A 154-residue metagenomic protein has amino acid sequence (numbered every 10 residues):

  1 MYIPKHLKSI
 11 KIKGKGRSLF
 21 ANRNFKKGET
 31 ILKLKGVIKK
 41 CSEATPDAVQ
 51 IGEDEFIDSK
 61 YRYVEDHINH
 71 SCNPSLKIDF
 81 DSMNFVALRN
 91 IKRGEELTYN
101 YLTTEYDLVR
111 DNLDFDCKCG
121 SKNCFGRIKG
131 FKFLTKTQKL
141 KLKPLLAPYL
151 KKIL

Functional and structural regions predicted by a protein language model:
M1-L154: Conserved catalytic SET/PR domain of SAM-dependent protein methyltransferases, capturing the structural core that binds
